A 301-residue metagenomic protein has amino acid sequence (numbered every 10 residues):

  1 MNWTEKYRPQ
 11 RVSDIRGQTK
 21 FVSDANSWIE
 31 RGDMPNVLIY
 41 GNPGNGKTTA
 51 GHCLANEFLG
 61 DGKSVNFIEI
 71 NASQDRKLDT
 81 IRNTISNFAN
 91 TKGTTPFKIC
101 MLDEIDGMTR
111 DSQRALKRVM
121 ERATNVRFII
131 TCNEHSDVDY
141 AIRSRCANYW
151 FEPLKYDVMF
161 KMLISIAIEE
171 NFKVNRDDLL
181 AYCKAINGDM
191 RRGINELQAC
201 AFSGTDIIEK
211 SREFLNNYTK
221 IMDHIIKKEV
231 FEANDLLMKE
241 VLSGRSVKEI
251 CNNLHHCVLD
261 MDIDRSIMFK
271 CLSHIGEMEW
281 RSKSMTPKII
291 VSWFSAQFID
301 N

Functional and structural regions predicted by a protein language model:
M1-F160, I164, R176-D177, Q198 (+2 more regions): P-loop/Walker A NTP-binding region and its immediately flanking N-terminal helices in P-loop NTPase folds
N2, D137, E170-K173, E209-E213: Short helix-capping and inter-helix turn/linker motifs at the boundaries of alpha-helical repeat units
C100, L180-A185, R191-S203, M222 (+2 more regions): C-terminal helical "lid" of AAA+/P-loop NTPase domains
Y140, D157, R176, S211-T219 (+3 more regions): Amphipathic alpha-helical repeat elements characteristic of tetratricopeptide repeat
I168, D177-R191, E209-R212, I221-K227 (+2 more regions): A short helix-loop-helix "switch/interaction" segment in the helical subdomain of ASCE P-loop NTPases
F172-R176, M190-I194, S203-I208, F231-E232: Short, structured loop/turn "capping" segments at alpha-beta junctions
I194-D223, I267-C271: Conserved C-terminal helix/linker of AAA+ ATPases
M222-N301: Helix-rich C-terminal "collar"/helical-bundle subdomain used as an assembly and partner-interaction module in RFC-like
